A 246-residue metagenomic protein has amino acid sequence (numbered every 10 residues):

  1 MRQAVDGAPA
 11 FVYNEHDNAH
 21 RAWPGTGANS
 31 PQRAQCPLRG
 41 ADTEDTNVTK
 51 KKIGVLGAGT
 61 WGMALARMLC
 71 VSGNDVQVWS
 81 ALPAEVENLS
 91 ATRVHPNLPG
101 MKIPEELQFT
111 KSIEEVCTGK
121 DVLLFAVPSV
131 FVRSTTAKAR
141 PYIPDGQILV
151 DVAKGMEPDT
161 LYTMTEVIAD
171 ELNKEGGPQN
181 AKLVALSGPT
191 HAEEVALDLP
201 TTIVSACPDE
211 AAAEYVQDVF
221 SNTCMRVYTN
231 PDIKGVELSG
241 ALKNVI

Functional and structural regions predicted by a protein language model:
E44-K102, Q108-K111, K138: NAD(P)+-binding Rossmann beta1-loop-alpha1 motif at the extreme N-terminus of oxidoreductases
I103, I113-T118, V122-D198, V216: Rossmann-like NAD(P)(H) cofactor-binding subdomain of soluble oxidoreductases
F131, Y142, V167, K174-K182 (+1 more regions): Internal alpha-helical scaffold of NAD(P)-dependent oxidoreductase catalytic cores
